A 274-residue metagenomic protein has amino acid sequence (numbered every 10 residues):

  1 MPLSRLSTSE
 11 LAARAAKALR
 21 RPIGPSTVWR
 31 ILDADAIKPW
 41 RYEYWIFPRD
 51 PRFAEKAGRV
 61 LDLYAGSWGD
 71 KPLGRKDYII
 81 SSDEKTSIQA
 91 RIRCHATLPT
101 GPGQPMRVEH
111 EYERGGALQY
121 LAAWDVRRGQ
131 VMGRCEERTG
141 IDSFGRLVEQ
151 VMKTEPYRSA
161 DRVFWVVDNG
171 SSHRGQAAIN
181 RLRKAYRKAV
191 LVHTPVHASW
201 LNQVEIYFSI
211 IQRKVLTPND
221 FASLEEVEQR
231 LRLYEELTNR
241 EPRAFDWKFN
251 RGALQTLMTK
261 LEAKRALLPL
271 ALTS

Functional and structural regions predicted by a protein language model:
R5-A16, R21-R114, L267-S274: Charge-mixed, compositionally biased segments that are often intrinsically disordered regulatory tracts
L11, V28, S81-D83, A123 (+7 more regions): Mobile genetic element proteins and their domesticated derivatives, centered on retroelements and DNA transposons
I79, F164-W165: Hydrophobic "anchor" residues on beta-strands that sit immediately upstream of conserved functional sites
I92, E226-S274: C-terminal domain-tail junction helix/linker
T100-D161: Electropositive, glycine- and tryptophan-enriched low-complexity nucleic-acid-binding patches
R107-Y112, R183-Q203, N219-F221: RNase H-like polynucleotidyl transferase catalytic core
V131, V204-E226, L237-N239: Active-site proximal helix-loop segment of RNase H-like, two-metal nucleases, encompassing DDE(D)
T139-I141, W165-A177, P195-L201, E226: Acidic, metal-coordinating catalytic cores used for nucleic-acid/nucleotide bond scission and strand-transfer chemistry
